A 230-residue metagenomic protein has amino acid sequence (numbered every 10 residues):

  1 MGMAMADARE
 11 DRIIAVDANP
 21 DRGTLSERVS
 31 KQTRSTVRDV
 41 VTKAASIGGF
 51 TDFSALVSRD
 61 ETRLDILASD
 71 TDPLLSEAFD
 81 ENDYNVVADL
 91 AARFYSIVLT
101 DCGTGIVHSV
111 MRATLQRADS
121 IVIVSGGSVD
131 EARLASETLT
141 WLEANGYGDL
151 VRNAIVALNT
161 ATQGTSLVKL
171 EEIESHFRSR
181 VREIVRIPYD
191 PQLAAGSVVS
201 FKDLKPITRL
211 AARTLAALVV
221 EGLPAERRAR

Functional and structural regions predicted by a protein language model:
M1-G2: Glycine-rich phosphate-binding P-loop
A6-D65: Phosphate-binding loop that captures ATP/GTP phosphates
R12, T62-D65, F94-V98, S120: Loop/turn-to-beta-strand initiation segments
T42, W141, G146, E221-R230: Acidic-aromatic/histidine active-site loop/patch
I66-H108: Phosphate-binding/switch loop-helix module in NTP-utilizing enzymes
A92-S96, H108-V129: Inter-motif core of Ras-like GTPase G domains
D101, T160-K205: Beta-strand-loop-alpha "switch" segments that mediate conformational coupling across diverse proteins
G196-R230: NTP-binding/hydrolysis catalytic cores, primarily Walker-type P-loop NTPases
